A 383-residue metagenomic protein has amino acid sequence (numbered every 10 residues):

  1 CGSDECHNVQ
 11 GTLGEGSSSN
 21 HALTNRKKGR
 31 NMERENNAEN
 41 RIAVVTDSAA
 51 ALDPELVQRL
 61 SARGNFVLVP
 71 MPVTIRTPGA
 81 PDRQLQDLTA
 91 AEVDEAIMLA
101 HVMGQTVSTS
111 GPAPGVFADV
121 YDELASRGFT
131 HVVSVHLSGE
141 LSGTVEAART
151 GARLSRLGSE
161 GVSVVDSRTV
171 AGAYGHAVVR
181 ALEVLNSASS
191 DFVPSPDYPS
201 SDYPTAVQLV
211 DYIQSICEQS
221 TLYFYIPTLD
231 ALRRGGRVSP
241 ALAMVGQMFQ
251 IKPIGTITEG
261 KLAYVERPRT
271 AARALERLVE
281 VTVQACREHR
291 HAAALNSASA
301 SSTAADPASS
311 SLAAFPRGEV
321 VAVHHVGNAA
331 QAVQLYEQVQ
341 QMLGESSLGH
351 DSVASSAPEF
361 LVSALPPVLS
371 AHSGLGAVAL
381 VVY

Functional and structural regions predicted by a protein language model:
C1, C6, E15-N31: Short, Lys/Arg-enriched N-terminal segments with co-localized hydrophobic residues within the first ~10-30 amino acids
K27, M32-R41: Extreme N-terminus of proteins, especially the signal/transit-peptide cleavage junction and the first residues
R34-A38, A49-L60, F66-V67, M71-A80 (+7 more regions): Mixed-charge interfacial surface used for oligomerization/domain docking and macromolecular partner engagement
E39-V116: N-terminal glycine-rich anion-binding loop in soluble enzyme alpha/beta folds
G111-P112, D166-R168: Short beta->alpha junction loops
A113-A148: N-terminal glycine-rich phosphate/adenylate-binding segment common to multiple enzyme folds
